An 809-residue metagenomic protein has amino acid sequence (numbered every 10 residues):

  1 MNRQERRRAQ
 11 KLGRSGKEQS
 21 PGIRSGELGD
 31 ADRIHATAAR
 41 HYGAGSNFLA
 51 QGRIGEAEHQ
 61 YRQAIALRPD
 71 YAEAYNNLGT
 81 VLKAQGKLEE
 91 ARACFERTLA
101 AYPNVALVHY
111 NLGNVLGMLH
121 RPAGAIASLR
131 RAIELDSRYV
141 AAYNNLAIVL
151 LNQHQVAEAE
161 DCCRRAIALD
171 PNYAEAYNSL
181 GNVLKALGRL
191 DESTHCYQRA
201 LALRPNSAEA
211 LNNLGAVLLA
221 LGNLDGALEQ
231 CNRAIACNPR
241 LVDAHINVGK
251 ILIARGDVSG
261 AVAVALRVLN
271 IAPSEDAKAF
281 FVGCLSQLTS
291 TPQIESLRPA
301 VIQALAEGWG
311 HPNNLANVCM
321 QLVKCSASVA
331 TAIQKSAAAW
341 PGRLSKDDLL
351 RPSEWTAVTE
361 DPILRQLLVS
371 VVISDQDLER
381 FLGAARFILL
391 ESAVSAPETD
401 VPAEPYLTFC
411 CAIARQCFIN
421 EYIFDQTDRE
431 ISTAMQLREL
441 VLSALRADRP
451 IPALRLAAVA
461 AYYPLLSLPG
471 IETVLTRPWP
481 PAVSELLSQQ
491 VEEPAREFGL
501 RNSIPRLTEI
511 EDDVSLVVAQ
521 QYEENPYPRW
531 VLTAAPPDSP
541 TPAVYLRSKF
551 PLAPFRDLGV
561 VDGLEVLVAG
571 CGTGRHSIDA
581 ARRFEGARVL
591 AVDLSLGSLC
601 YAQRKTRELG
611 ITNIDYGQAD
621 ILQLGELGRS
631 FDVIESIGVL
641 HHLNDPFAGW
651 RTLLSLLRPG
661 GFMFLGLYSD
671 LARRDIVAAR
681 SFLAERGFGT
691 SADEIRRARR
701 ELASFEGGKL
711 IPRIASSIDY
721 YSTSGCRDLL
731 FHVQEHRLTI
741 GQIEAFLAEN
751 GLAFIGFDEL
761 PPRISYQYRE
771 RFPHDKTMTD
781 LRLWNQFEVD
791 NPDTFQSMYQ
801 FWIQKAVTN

Functional and structural regions predicted by a protein language model:
T37, Y71, V105, Y139 (+5 more regions): Residue-level recognition of tetratricopeptide repeat
A39-A50, E73-A84, L107-M118, A141-N152 (+4 more regions): Conserved alpha-helical positions within TPR/SEL1-like repeat arrays
A50-Q63, K83-R97, L107, G117-R131 (+6 more regions): Structural signature of tandem alpha-helical TPR/SEL1-like repeats, specifically the intra-repeat loop/turn
K250, A254-V517, V561, F757-P762 (+1 more regions): N-terminal accessory segments
D347, L364, A698, S704-N809: Rossmann-like AdoMet/SAM-dependent catalytic core
G625-V633: A short acidic, Gly/Pro-enriched loop at the edge of an enzyme's catalytic core that lines a small-molecule cofactor
F662-P712: Conserved class I S-adenosyl-L-methionine
